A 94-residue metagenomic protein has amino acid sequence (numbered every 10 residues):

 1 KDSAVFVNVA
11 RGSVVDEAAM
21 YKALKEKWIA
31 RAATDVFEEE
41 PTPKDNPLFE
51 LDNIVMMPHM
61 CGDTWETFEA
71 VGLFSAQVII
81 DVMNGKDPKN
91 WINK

Functional and structural regions predicted by a protein language model:
S3-K94: Rossmann-like dinucleotide-binding domain for NAD(H)/NADP(H)
